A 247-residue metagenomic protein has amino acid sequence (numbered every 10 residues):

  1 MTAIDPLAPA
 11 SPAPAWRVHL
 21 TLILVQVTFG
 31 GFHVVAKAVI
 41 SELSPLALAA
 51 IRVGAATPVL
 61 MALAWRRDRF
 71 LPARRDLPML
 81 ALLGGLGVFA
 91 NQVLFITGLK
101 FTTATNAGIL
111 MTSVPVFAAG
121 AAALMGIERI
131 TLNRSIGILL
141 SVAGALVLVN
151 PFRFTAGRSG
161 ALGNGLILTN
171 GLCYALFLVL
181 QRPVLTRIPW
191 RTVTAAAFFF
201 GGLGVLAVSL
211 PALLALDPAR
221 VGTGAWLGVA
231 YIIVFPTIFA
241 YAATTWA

Functional and structural regions predicted by a protein language model:
T2-A50, A156-P183, G201-A207: Glycine-/small-residue-enriched transmembrane alpha-helix faces in small-molecule transporters and effluxers
T21-L22, Q26, L80-G84, I96 (+6 more regions): Residue-level signature of transmembrane alpha-helical cores of multipass secondary-active transporters and flippases
T28-H33, M61-M111, V147, I233-W246: Specific transmembrane alpha-helical segments of multi-pass solute transporters/efflux pumps, especially DMT/EamA
V34-E42, T97-K100, V149-A161, L210-V229: Membrane-interface helix termini and inter-helical loops of multi-pass transporters
V39, L48, R52, G98 (+6 more regions): Hydrophobic/aromatic residues within transmembrane alpha-helices of multi-pass small-molecule transporters
A55-V59, L110-L124, L139-L140, F200-A207 (+2 more regions): Alpha-helical transmembrane segments of compact multi-pass small-molecule transporters, enriched in specific families
L60, A81, A121, I130-F152 (+2 more regions): Hydrophobic transmembrane alpha-helices of multi-pass small-molecule transport proteins
A73-M79, G108-M111, I127-V147, G157-G163 (+2 more regions): Loop-to-transmembrane alpha-helix entry segments
